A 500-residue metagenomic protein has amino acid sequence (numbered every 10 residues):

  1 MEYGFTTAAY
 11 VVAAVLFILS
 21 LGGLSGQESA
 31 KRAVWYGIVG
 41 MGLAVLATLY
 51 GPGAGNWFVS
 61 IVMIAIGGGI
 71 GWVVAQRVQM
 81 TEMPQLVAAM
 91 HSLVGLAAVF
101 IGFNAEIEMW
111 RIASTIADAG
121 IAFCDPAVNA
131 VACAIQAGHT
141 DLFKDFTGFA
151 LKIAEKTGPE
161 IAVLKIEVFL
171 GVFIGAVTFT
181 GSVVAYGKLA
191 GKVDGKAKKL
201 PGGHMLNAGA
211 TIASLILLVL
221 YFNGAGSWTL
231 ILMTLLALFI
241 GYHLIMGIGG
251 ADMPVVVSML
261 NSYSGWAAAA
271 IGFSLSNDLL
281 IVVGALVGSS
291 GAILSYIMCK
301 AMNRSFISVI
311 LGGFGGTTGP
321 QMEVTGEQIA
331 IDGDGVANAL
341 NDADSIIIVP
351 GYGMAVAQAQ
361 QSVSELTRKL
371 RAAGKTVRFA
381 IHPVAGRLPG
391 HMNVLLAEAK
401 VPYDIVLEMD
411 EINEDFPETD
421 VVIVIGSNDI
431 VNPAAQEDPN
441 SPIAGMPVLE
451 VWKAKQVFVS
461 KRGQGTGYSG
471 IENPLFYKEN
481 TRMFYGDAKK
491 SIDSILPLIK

Functional and structural regions predicted by a protein language model:
M1-A14, G51-G69, L164-F179, A225-L236: Structural signature of hydrophobic alpha-helical transmembrane segments
L16-K31, G68-V87, S182-A197, I240-M253 (+1 more regions): C-terminal ends of transmembrane helices
K31-G40, S60-M63, E82-V94, A197-N207 (+1 more regions): Cytoplasmic-side transmembrane-helix entry/capping segments in multi-pass membrane proteins
T48-I61, V73-P84, V99-I116, L151-K152: Transmembrane alpha-helix boundary signature
N104-A113, C124, K152-K156, F222-W228 (+2 more regions): Transmembrane helix-loop junctions at the membrane interface of multipass transporters and ion channels
I112-K156: Low-complexity, proline/glycine-enriched hydrophobic segments characteristic of transmembrane helices
L286-A343: Membrane-interfacial segments at transmembrane helix termini in multi-pass membrane proteins
V324-K500: Structured cytosolic domains appended to multi-pass membrane proteins
